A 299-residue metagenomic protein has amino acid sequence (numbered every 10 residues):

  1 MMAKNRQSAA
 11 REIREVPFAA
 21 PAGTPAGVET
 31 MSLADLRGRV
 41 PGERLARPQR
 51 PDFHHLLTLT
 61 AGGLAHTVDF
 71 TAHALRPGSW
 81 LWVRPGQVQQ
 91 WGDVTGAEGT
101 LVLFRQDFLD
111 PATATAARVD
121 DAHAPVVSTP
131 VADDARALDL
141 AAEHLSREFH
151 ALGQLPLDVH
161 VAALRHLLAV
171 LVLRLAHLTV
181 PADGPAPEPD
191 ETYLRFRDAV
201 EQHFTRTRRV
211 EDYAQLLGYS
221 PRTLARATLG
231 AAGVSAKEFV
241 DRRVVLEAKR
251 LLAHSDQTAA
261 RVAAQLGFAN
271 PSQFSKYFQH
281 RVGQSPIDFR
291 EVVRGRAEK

Functional and structural regions predicted by a protein language model:
M1-H73: Generic protein-terminus/edge-of-domain signal
F70-R84: Short acidic-glycine-tyrosine-enriched beta hairpin
G78, L224-A225, Q273-F274, F278: Short hydrophobic/aromatic patch on the recognition helix
G86-L109: Ligand-binding loop in jelly-roll beta-barrel domains
V119-L178, D198: Amphipathic alpha-helical segments enriched in hydrophobic/aromatic residues interleaved with Lys/Arg
L164-R165, G184-L217, F239-Q257: A short, Lys/Arg-enriched amphipathic alpha-helix from helix-turn-helix/homeodomain DNA-binding modules
T228-S235, Y277-F289: A secondary-structure capping/hinge motif
G230-P271, E291-K299: Terminal helix-turn-helix DNA-binding modules in bacterial transcription factors
